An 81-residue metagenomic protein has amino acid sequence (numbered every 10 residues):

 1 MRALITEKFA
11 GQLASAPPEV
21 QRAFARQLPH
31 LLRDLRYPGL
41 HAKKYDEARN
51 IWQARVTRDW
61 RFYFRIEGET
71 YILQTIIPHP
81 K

Functional and structural regions predicted by a protein language model:
R2-E7, G11-S15, E19-R22, R26 (+1 more regions): Enriched for short, Lys/Arg-rich terminal
P29-A54: A short, surface-exposed loop/turn module that caps and links secondary-structure elements
